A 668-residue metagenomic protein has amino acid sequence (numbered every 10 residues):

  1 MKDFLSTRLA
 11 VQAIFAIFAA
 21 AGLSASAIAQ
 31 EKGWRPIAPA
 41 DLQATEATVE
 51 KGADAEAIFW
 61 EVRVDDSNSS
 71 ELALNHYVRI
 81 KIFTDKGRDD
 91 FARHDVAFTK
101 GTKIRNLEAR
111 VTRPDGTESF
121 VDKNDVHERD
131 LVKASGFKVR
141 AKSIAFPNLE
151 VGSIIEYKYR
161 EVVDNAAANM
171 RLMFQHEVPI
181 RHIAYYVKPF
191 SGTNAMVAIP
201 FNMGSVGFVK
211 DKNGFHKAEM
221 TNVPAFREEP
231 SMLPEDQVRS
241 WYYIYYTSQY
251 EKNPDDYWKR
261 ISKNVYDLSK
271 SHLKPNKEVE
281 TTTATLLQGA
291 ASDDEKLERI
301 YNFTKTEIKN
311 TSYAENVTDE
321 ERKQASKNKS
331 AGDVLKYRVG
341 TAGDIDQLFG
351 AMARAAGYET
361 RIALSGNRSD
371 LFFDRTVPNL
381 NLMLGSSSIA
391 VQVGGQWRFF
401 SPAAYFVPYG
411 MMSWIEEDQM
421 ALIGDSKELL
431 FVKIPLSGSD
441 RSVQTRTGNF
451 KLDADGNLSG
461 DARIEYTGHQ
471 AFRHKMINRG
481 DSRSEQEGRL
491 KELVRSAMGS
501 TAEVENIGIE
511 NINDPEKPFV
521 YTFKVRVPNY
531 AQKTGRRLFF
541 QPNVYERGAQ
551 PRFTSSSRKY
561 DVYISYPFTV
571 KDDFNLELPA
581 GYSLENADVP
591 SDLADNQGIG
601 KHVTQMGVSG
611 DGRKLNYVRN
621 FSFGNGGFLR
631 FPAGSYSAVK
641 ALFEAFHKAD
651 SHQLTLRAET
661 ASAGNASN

Functional and structural regions predicted by a protein language model:
M1-F15: Bacterial N-terminal signal peptides that target proteins for export
F4, G22-S24, N665: Intrinsically disordered, low-complexity segments
R8, A25-A27: N-terminal compositionally biased, intrinsically disordered segments and leader/signal-like regions
Q12-S24: Bacterial N-terminal signal peptides
A29-N668: A sensor for short, sequence-defined functional sites
